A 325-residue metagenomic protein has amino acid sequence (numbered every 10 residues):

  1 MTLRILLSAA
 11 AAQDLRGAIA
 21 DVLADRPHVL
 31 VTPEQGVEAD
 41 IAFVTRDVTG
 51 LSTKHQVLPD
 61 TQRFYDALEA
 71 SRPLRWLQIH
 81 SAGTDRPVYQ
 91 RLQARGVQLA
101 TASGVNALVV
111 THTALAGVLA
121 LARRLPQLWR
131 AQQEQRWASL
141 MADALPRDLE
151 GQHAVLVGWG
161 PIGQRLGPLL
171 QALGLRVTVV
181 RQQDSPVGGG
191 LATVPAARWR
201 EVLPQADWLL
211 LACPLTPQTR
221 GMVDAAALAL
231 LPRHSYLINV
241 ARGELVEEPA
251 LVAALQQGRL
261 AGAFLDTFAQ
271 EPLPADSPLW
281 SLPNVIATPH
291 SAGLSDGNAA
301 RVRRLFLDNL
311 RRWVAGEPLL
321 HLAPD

Functional and structural regions predicted by a protein language model:
M1-H55: N-terminal glycine-/charge-rich "phosphate-binding" loop or analogous flexible N-terminal tail
T2, L74, E150-H153, A225 (+1 more regions): Phosphate-coordination loops involved in phosphoryl transfer and adenosine-cofactor binding
G17-D21, E34-A39, P87-A94, P168-L170 (+2 more regions): Short loop/helix-cap segments at secondary-structure boundaries that form the rim of catalytic
F43-W129: Phosphate/diphosphate ligand-binding glycine-rich loop within oxidoreductases
T61-P73, Q90-A94, L228-R233, A254-G258 (+1 more regions): Short, conserved loop/helix-junction motifs that constitute active-site signature segments in enzyme catalytic cores
A100, G104-T113, Q127-A131, D143-L145 (+1 more regions): C-terminal helix-to-coil terminal segments
R130-R165: Glycine-rich NAD(P)-binding loop of Rossmann-like domains
Q183-P278: Rossmann-like adenosine-cofactor binding region
